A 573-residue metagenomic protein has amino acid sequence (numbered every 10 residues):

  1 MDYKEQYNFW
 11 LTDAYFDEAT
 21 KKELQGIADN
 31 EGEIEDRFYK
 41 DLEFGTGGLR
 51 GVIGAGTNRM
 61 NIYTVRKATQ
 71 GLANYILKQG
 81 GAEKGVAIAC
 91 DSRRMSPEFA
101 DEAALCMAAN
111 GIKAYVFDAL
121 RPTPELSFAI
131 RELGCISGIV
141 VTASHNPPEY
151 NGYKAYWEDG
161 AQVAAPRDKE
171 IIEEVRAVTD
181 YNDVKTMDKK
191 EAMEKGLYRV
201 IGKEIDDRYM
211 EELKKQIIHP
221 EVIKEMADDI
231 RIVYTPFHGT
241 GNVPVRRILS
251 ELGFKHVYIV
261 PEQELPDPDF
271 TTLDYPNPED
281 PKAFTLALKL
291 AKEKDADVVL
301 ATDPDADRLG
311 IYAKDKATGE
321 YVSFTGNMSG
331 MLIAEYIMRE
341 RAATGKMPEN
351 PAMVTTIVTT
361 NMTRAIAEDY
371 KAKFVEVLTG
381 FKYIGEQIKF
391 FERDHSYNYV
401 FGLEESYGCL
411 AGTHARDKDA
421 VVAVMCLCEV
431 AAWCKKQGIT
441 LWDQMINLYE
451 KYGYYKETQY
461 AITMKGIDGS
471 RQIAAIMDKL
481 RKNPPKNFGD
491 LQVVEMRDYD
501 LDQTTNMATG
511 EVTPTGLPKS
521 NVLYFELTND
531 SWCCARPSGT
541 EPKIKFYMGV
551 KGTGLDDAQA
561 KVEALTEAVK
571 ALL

Functional and structural regions predicted by a protein language model:
E5-A103, A192-D229, T240: An N-terminal, well-structured beta->alpha segment
E33-F38, L42, N151-T285, L290-A291: Gly/Ser/Thr-enriched, mixed-charge loops and adjacent short helices that form phosphate/oxyanion-binding elements
F38-N58, A143-N146, I232, P236-I248 (+4 more regions): Conserved phosphate/anionic-ligand binding catalytic regions in large, soluble enzymes, centered on
G85-D91, R231-Y234, L410, G549: Short glycine-rich or small-residue beta-strand-to-loop segments that form or flank ligand, phosphate, metal/Fe-S
A87-Y150, K255-G310: N-terminal small/polar loop signature for handling phosphorylated ligands or for N-terminal nucleophile
F99-M107, Y150-W157, D307-N327, T363: Short Gly/Thr/Asp-enriched flexible loops that form oxyanion-binding sites at enzyme active sites
Y156-T186, N327-P351, T355-T363, A420 (+1 more regions): Glycine-rich phosphate-binding loop plus the immediately following alpha-helix
K292, A296-V298, E320-V322, E340-R536 (+3 more regions): Phosphate-binding and adjacent anionic-ligand microenvironments
